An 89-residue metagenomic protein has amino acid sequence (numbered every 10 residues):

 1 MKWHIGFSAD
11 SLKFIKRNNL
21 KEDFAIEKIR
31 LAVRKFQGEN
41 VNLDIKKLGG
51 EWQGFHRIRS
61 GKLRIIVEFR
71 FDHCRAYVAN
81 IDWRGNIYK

Functional and structural regions predicted by a protein language model:
M1-L31: Arg/Lys-rich, positively charged N-terminal/basic patches that mediate binding to nucleic acids
K2, D23, N42, S60-R64 (+1 more regions): Enriched for short, Lys/Arg-rich terminal
D10, G50-Q53, W83: Residues that form or immediately flank small-molecule/cofactor binding pockets and catalytic motifs
K13, K35, W83: Active-site micro-motifs of SAM-dependent methyltransferase domains
V33-R57: A short, surface-exposed loop/turn module that caps and links secondary-structure elements
